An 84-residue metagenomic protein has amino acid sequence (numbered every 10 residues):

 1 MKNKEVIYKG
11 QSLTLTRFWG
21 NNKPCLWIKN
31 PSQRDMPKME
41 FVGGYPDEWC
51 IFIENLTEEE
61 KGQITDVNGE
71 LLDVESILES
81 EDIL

Functional and structural regions predicted by a protein language model:
M1-Y8: Short coil-to-beta transition motif at edge beta-strands of beta-rich domains
K9-Q11, P31: Short strand-coil-strand connectors
T16-S80: Acidic, low-complexity, intrinsically disordered interaction modules
